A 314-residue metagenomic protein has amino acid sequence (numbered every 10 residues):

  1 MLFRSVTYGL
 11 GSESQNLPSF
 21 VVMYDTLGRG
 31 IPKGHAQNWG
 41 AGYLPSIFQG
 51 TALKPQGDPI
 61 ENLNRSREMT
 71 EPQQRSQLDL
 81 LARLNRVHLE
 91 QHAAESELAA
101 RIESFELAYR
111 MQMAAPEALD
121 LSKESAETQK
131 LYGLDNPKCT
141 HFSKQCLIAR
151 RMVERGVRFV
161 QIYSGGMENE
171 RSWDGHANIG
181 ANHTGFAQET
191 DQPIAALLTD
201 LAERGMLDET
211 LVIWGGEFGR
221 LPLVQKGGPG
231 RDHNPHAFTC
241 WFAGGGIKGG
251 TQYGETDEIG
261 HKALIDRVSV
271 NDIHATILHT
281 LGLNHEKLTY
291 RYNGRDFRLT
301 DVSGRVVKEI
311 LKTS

Functional and structural regions predicted by a protein language model:
M1-S314: Ligand-binding pockets and gating/stacking loops
